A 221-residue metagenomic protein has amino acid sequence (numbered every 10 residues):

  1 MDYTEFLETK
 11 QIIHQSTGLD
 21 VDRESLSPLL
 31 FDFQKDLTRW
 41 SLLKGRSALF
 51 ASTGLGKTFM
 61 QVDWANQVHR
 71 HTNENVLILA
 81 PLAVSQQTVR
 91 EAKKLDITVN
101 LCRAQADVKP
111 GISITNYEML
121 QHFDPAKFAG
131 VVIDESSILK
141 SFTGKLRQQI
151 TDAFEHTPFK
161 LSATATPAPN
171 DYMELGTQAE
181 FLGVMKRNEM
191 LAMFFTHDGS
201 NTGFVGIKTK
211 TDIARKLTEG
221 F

Functional and structural regions predicted by a protein language model:
F6-F50: Conserved pre-motif I regulatory segment
K44-W64: Walker A/P-loop
T58-D63, T72-K94, P169-E174: Conserved Walker A/P-loop ATP-binding site and its immediately adjacent core in helicase/helicase-like ATPase domains
N73-N75, G130, R147-F221: Conserved P-loop NTPase motor "coupling/switch" region that bridges the ATPase
A83-Q105, L182-K186: Conserved helix-turn-beta segment of the N-terminal RecA-like "Helicase ATP-binding" lobe in SF1/SF2 helicases
Q105-G130: Conserved helix/coil segment N-terminal to the catalytic DExD/H
D124, S137-I150, Y172: Conserved ATPase-coupling elements of RecA-like P-loop NTPase cores
